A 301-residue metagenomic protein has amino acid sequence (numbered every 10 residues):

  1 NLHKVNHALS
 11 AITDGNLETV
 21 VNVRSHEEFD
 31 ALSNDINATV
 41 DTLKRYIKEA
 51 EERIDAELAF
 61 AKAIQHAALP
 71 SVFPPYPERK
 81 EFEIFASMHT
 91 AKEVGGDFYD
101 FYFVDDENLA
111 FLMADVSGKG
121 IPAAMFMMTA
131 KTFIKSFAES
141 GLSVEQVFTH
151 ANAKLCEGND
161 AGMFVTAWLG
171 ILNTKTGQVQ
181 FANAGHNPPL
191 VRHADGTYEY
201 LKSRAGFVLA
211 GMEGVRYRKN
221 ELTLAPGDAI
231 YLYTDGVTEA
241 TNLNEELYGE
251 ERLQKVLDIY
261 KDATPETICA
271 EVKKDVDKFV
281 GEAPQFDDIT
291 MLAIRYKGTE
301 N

Functional and structural regions predicted by a protein language model:
N1-I12, N16-T39: HAMP signal relay modules and closely related sensory coiled-coil linkers that couple transmembrane inputs to cytosolic
L2, F29, I36, L43-L58: Heptad-repeat alpha-helical coiled-coil signal-transmission segments
L9-N16, T39, L43-Y46, A50 (+2 more regions): Signal-transduction coiled-coil helices of two-component systems
L17, S25-L32, I54, K80 (+3 more regions): The cytosolic transmitter module of two-component sensor histidine kinases
E18, R24-E27, S117, V237 (+1 more regions): Adenine-nucleotide cofactor-binding loop residues
E49-A229, A283-E300: … and, occasionally, acidic/histidine-rich disordered N-termini of signaling adaptors
W168, N220-L232, V237-N301: C-terminal catalytic subdomain
